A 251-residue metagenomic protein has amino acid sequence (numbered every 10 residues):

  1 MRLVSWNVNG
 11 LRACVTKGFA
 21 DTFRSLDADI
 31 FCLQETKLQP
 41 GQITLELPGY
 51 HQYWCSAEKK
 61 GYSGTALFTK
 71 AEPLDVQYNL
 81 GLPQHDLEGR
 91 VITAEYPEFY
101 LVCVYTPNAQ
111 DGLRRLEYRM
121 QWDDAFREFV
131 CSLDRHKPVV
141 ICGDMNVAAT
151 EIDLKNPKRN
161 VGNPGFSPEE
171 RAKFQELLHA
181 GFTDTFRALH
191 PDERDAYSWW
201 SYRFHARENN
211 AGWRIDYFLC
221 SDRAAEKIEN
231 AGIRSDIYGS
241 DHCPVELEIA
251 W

Functional and structural regions predicted by a protein language model:
M1-L47, H51, A57-S63, Y78 (+2 more regions): N-terminal, active-site-proximal structural segment of metallo-dependent hydrolase catalytic domains
M1-N9, E98-Q110, C142: Active-site-proximal beta-strand elements of phosphoester/diester hydrolases
N7, F23-G41, L101, V130-E151 (+4 more regions): Active-site beta-strand/loop signature of hydrolases that rely on acidic residues for catalysis
I30, H51, W122-A211, I215: Metal-dependent phosphoesterases centered on the DNase I-like endonuclease/exonuclease/phosphatase
K37, Q42-A109: Structured beta-strand-rich core segments of catalytic domains in phosphoester-bond hydrolases
K60-D75, F204-E226: Conserved beta strand-loop-helix elements of the APE1-like EEP
K70, A94-P97, S221-D222, S240 (+1 more regions): Active-site beta-strand termini and strand-to-loop segments that position acidic
G81-L82, P107-D123, K158-N163: Surface-exposed cleft-lining segments at the edges of enzyme active sites
